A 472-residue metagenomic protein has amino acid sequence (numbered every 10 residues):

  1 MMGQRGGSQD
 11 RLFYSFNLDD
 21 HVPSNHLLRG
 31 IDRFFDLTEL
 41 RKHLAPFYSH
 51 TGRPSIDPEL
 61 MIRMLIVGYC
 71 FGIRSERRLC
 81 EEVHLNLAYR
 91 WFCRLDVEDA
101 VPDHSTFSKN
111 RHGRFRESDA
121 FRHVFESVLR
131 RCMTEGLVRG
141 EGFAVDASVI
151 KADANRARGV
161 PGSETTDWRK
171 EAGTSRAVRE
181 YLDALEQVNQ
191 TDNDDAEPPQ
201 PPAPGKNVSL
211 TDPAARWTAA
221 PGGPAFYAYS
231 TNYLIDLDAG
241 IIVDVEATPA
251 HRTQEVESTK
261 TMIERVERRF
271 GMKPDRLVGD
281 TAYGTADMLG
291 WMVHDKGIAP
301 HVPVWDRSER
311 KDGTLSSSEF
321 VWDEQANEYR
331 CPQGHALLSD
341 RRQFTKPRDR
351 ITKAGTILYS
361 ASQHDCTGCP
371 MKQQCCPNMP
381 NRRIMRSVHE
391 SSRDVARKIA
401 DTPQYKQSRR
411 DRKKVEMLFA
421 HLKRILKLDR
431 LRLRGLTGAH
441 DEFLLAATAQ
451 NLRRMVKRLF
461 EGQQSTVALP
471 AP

Functional and structural regions predicted by a protein language model:
M1-S15, E164: Short, flexible loop/hinge motifs at secondary-structure junctions
Q4-R5, G72-L85, L95-P472: Anion-binding and metal-coordination hotspots
D19-D20: N-terminal, Lys/Arg-enriched amphipathic/low-complexity engagement segments that precede the first folded domain
S24-I66, F71, V388: Basic, short loop/linker segments at the boundary and entry of helix-turn-helix/winged-helix-like folds
V67-C70, L85, Y89: Amphipathic alpha-helical interaction surfaces
R90-R94: Short arginine-rich
